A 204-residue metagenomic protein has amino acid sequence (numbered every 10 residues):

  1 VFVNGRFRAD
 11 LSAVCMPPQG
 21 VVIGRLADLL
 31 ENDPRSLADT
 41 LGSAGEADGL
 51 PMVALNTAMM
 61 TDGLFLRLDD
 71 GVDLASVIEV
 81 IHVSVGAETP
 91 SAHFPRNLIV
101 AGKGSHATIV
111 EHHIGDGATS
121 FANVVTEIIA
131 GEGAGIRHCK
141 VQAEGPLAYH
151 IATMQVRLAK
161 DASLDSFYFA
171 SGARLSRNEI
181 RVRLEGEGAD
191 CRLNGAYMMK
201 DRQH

Functional and structural regions predicted by a protein language model:
F2-N4, R8-H204: Conserved beta-strand/loop scaffold segments within soluble protein domains that form the structured core and edges
